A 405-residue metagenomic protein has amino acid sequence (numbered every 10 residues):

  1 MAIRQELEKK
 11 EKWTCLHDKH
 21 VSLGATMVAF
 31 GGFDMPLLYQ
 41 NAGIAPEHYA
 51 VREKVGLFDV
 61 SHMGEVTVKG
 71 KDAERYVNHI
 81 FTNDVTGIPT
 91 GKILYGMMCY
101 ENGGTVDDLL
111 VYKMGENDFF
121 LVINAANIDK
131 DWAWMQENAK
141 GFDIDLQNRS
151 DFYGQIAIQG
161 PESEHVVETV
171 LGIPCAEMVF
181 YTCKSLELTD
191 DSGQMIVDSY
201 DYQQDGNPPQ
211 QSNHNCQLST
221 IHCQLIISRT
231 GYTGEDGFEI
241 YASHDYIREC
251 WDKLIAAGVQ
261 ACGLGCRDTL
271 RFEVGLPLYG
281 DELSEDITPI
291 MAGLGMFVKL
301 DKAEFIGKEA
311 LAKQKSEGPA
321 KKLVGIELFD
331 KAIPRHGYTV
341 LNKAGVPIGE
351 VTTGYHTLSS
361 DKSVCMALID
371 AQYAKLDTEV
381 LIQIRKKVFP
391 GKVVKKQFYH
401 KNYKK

Functional and structural regions predicted by a protein language model:
M1-G96, G104, G265: Acidic, proline/glycine-enriched N-terminal capping motif
A2-A29, M35-Y39, A45-E47, M114-H214 (+1 more regions): Conserved, structured C-terminal
D59, D108, E239: Acidic active-site catalytic centers that drive phospho-/nucleotidyl reactions and related ester hydrolyses
D84-N117, V122-N138: Well-ordered mid-protein domain cores that form the structural environment of catalytic cofactors
